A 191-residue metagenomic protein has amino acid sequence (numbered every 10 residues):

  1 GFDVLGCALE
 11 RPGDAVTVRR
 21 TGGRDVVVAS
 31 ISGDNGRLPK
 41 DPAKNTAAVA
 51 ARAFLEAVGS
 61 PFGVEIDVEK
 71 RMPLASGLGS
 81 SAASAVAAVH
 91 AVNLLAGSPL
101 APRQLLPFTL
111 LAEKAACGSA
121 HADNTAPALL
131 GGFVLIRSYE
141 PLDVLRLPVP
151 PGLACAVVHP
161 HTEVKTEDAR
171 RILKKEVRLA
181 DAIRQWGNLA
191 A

Functional and structural regions predicted by a protein language model:
G1, A82-A85, A128: Short glycine/serine/threonine-rich phosphate/pyrophosphate-binding segments that cradle anionic phosphate groups
G1-S76, L94, S98-L100, G131: ATP-binding N-lobe of GHMP and related small-molecule kinases
D3-L5, A82, I172-L173: Short, glycine/charged-enriched secondary-structure capping and boundary segments
L5, F54-E56, V92, A112 (+2 more regions): Broad structural signal for hydrophobic residues in well-ordered alpha-helices, predominantly aliphatic
P42-N45, A83, L100, Q104 (+1 more regions): An amphipathic alpha-helix/helix-turn recognition signal
V49, V86-H90, G187: Short amphipathic alpha-helical face segments that pack within enzyme cores and frequently flank/anchor catalytic
E69-A96, A120-D123: Glycine/serine-rich anion-binding loops at beta->alpha junctions that coordinate negatively charged ligand groups
A101-A191: ATP-dependent small-molecule kinase catalytic core of the GHMP/sugar-kinase superfamily and closely related
